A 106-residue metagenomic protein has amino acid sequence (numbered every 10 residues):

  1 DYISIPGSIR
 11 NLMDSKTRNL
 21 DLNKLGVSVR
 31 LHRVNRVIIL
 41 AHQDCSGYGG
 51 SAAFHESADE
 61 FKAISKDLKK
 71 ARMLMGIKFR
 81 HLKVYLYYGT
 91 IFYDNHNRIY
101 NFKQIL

Functional and structural regions predicted by a protein language model:
D1-I9: A short beta-strand-loop structural module common to alpha/beta enzyme folds
S8-R10, K16-R18, V29-R36, G47-L106: Divalent-metal-activated hydrolytic enzyme cores
N23-V27: Soluble secreted/lumenal catalytic domains with histidine-centered metal-binding or acid-base catalytic motifs
R36-H42: Acidic beta-strand-to-loop metal/phosphate-binding motif
